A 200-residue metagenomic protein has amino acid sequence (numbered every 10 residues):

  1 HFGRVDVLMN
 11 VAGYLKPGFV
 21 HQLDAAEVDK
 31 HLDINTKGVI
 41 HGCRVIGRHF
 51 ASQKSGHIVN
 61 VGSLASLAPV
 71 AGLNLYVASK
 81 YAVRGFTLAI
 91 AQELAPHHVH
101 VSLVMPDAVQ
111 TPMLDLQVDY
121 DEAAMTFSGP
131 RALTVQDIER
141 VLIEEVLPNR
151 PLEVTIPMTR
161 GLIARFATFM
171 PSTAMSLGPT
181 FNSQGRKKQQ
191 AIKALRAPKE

Functional and structural regions predicted by a protein language model:
V11-K16: Conserved NAD(P)H cofactor-binding loop of Rossmann-fold oxidoreductase domains
F19-V20, E27-D29: Substrate-binding pocket helix/loop in short-chain dehydrogenase/reductase
L23, P69-V77, A89: Active-site loop-to-helix junction immediately N-terminal to the catalytic Tyr of the SDR YXXXK motif in Rossmann-fold
C43, S79: Active-site helix of classical SDR
R48, Q92-P96: Alpha-helical segment proximal to the catalytic Tyr-Lys
S63: Residue(s) in the substrate-gating loop at a strand-loop-helix junction that position the organic substrate next
A95-M158: SDR active-site lid
